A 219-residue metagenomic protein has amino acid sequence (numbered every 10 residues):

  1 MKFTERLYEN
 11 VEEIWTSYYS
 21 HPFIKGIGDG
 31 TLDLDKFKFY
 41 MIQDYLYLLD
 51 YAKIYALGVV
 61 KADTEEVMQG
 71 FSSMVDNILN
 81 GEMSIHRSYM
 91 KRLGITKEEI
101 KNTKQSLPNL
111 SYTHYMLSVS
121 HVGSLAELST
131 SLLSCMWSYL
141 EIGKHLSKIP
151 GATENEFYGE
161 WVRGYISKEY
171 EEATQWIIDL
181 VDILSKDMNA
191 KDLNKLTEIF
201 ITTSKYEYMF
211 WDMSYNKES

Functional and structural regions predicted by a protein language model:
Y8-L32, Y51, I178-D187: Short alpha-helical hairpin
E12-S17, L32-K61, G81, T130-L140 (+1 more regions): Alpha-helical bundle segments that constitute or directly flank the non-heme di-iron/ferroxidase center
P22-D35, A52-G70, H121: Helix-loop segments that flank and shape redox-cofactor active sites
I24-K38, R92-K101, P108-E127, Y158-Y165 (+1 more regions): Acidic/His metal-coordination segments adjacent to aromatic residues that form catalytic metal sites in metalloenzymes
D33-Q43, E65-N80, L117, L125-L132 (+2 more regions): Alpha-helical scaffold segments that form or flank carboxylate-/histidine-based iron centers
L57-H114: Hydrophobic/aromatic-rich structural module bridging two neighboring secondary-structure elements via a short loop
L132-T203: An amphipathic alpha-helical core segment
T197-S219: Acidic, carboxylate-rich catalytic segments that either coordinate divalent cations
